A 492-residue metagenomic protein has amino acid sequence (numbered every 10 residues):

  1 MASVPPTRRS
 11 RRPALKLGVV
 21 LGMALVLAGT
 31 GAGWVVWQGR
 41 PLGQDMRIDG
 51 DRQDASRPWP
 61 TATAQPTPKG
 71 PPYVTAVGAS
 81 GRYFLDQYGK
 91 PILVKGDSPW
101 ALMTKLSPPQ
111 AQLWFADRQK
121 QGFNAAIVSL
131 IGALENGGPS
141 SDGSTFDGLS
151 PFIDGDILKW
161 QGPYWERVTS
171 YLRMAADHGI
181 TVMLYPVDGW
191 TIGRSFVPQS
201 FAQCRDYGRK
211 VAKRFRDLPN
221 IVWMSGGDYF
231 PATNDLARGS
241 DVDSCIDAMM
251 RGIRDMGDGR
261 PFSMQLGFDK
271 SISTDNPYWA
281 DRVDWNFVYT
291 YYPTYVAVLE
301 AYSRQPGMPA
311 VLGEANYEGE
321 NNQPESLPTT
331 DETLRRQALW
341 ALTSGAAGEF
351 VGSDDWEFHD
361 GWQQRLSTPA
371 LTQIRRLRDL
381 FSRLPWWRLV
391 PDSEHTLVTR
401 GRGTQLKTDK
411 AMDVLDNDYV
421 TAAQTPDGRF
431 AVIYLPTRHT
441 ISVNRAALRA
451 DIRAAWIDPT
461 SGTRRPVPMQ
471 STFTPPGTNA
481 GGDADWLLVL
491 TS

Functional and structural regions predicted by a protein language model:
P5-M23: N-terminal export and membrane-targeting signals
G18, Q65, K69-R82, Q87-K90 (+3 more regions): Extracytoplasmic
G29-P58: C-terminal region of N-terminal signal peptides and the immediate post-cleavage residues of exported proteins
R57-T67: Ser/Thr-rich, Proline-interspersed low-complexity disordered segments
P71-V296: Active-site mouth of glycoside hydrolases
K90, G319-E320, E332-P468, P475-T491: Aromatic- and carboxylate-lined catalytic core of secreted/periplasmic carbohydrate-active enzymes
V197, A232-V242, N322-D331, G361-Q363: Short, flexible/disordered intra-domain loops and linkers
A280-H359, R365: Catalytic-core region of carbohydrate-active enzymes that cleave or remodel glycosidic bonds
